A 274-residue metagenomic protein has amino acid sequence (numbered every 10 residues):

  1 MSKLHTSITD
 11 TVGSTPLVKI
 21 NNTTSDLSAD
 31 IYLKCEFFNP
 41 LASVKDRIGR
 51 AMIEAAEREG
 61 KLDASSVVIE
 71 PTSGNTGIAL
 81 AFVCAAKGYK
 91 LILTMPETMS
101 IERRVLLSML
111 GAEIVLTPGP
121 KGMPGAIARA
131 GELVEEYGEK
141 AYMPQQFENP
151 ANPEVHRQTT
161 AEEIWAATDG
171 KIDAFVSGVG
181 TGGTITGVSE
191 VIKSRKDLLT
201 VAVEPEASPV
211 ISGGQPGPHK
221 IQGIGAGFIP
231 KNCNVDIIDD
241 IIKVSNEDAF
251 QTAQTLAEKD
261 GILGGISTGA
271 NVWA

Functional and structural regions predicted by a protein language model:
M1-A274: PLP-dependent amino-acid enzyme catalytic core
